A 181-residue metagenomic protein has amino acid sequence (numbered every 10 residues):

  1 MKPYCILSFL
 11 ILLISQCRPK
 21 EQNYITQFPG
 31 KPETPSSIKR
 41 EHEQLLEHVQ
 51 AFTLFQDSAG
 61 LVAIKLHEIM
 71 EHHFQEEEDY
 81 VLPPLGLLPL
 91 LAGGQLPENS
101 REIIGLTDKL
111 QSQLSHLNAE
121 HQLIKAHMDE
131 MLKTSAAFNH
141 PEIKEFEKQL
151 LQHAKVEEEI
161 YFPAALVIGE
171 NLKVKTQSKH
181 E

Functional and structural regions predicted by a protein language model:
Y4-L12: Sec-dependent N-terminal signal peptides
L13-E181: Small-residue-biased structural context
